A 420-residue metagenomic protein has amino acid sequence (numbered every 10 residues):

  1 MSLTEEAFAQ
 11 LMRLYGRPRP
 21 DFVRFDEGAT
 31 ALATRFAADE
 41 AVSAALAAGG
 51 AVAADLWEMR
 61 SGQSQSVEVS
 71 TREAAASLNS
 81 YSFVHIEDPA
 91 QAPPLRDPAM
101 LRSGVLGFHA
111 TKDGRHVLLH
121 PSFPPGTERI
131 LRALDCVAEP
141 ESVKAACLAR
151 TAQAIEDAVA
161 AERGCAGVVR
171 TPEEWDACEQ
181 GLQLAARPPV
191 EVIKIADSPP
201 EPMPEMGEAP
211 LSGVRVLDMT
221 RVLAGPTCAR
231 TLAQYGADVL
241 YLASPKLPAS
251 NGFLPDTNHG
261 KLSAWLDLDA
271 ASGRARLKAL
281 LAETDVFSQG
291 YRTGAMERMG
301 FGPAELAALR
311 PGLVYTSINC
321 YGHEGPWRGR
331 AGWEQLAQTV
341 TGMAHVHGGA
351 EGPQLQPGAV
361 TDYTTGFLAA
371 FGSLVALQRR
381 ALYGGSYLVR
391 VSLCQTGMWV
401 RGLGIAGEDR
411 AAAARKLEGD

Functional and structural regions predicted by a protein language model:
M1-K246, K278, A282, A307-G322 (+1 more regions): Acyl-CoA thioester-binding alpha/beta core of soluble enzymes
F22-L32, T341-P357: The feature captures the short pre-catalytic strand/loop hairpin that immediately precedes and shapes the active-site
A41, H120, A145, D267 (+4 more regions): Hydrophobic alpha-helical scaffolding
L217, L262-A308: A structured beta-alpha segment of the ubiquitous adenosine-cofactor-binding alpha/beta core
R221, Y291-T293, N319-C320, T341: Short glycine-/small-residue-rich Rossmann-like dinucleotide-binding loops
G236, G260-K261, T284, W333: Short, well-ordered alpha-helix to beta-strand connector turns
A237, Y241-L268, R276: Glycine-rich phosphate-binding loop and adjoining beta1-alpha1-beta2 segment of Rossmann-like nucleotide-binding folds
R298-V346: Rossmann-fold NAD(P)-binding glycine/threonine-rich loop
